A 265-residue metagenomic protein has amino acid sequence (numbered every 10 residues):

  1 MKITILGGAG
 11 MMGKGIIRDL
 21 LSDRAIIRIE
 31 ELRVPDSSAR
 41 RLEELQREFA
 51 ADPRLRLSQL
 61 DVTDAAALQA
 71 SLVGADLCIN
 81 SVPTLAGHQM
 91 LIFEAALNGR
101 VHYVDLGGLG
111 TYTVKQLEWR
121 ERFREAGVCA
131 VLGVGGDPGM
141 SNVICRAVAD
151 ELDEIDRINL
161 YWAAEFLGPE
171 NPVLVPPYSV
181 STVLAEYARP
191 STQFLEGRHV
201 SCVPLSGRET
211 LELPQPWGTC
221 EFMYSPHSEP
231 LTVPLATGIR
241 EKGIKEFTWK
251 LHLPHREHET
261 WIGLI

Functional and structural regions predicted by a protein language model:
I3-S22: N-terminal Rossmann NAD(P)H-binding glycine-rich loop of SDR-like oxidoreductase domains
E31-R33: Short beta-strand element of Class I
D36-R41: Helix N-cap at the beta1-alpha1 junction of Rossmann-like dinucleotide-binding domains, i.e., the first residues
Q59-G74, T84: Conserved Rossmann-fold cofactor-binding substructure of NAD(P)-dependent oxidoreductases
A75-S81, Y103-V104: N-terminal Rossmann-like NAD(P) cofactor-binding module of classical short-chain dehydrogenase/reductase
T84, F93-V114: ADP-ribose/adenylate-binding Rossmann-like module
L106-C129: Rossmann-fold NAD(P)-binding glycine/threonine-rich loop
E151-I265: C-terminal catalytic/substrate-binding lobe primarily of soluble NAD(P)-dependent oxidoreductases
